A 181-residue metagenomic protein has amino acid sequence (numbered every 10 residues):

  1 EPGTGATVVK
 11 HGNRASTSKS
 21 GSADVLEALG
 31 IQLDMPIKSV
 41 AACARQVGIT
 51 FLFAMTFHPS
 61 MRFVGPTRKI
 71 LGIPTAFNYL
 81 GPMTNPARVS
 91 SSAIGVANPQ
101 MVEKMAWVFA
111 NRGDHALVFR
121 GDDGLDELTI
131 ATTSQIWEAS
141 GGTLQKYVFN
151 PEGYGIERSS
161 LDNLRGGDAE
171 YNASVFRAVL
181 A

Functional and structural regions predicted by a protein language model:
P2-D34: Substrate-binding N-lobe of the ribokinase-like
G5, E27-D34, S39-A181: Glycine-rich anion-binding loops and their surrounding alpha/beta cores
